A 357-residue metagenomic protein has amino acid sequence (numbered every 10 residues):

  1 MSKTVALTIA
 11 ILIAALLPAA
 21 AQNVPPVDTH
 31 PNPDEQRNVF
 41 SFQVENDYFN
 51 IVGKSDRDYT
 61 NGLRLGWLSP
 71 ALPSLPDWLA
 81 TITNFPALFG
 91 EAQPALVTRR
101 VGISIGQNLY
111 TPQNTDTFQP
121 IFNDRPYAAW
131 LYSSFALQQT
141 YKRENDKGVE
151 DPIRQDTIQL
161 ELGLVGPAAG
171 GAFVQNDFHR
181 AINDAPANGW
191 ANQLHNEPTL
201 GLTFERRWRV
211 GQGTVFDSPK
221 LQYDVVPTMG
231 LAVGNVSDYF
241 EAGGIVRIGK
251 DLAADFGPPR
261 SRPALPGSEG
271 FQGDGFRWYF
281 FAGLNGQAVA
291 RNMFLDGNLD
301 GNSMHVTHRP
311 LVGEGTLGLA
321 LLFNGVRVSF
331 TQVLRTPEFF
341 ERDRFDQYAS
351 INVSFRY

Functional and structural regions predicted by a protein language model:
Q22-P73, I105, Y110-T115, Q287-L295 (+1 more regions): Short glycine/proline- and aromatic-enriched beta-strand/turn motifs that initiate or cap beta-hairpins
Q22-R37, A71-R99, Y141-T157, V210-V225 (+1 more regions): Short loop/turn motifs that connect adjacent beta-strands in outer-membrane beta-barrel proteins
N38-F42, V101-I103, D156-L162, F216-L231 (+5 more regions): Transmembrane beta-strands of outer-membrane beta-barrel proteins
V39, Q113-N114, I245-Y357: Outer membrane beta-barrel transmembrane domains
V44-N50, S69, Q107-Q113, Q139 (+8 more regions): Transmembrane beta-strands of outer-membrane beta-barrel pores
N50-I51, Q119-N123, P186-N192, G230 (+2 more regions): Extracellular loop and loop/strand-boundary signature of outer-membrane beta-barrel proteins
R57-L63, Y127-L131, D156, N196-L202 (+7 more regions): Residues that define the transmembrane beta-barrel architecture of outer-membrane proteins
I82-F173: Long, hydrophobic/aromatic-enriched structural stretches that serve as scaffold segments
